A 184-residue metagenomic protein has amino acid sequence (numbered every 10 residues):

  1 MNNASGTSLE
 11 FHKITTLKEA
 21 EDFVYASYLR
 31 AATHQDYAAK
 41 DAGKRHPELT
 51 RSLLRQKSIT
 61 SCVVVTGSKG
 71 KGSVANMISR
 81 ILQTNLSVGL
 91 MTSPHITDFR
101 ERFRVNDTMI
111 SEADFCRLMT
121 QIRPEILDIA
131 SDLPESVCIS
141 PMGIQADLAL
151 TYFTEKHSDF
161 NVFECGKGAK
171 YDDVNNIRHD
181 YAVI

Functional and structural regions predicted by a protein language model:
M1-G67, V74-N76, R80-T84, M91 (+1 more regions): Short functional linear segments
A38, R55-S58, L86-R178: ATP-dependent carboxylate-amine ligase catalytic core
K69-K71, H95-I96: Short active-site-proximal "capping" loops at secondary-structure junctions
Y181-I184: Conserved beta-strand/loop subsegment of P-loop NTPase cores
